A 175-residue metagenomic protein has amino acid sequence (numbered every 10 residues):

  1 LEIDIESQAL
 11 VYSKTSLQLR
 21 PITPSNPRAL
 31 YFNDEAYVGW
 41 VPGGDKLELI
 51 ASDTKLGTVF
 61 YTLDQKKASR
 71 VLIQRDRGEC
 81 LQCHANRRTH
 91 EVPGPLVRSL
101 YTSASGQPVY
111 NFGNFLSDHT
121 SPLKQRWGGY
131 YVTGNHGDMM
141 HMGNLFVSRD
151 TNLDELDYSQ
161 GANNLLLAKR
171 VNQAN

Functional and structural regions predicted by a protein language model:
L1-G44, A51: N-terminal alpha-helical interaction blocks
L30-N33, G39-N175: Sequence context surrounding c-type heme c attachment/ligation sites in exported
